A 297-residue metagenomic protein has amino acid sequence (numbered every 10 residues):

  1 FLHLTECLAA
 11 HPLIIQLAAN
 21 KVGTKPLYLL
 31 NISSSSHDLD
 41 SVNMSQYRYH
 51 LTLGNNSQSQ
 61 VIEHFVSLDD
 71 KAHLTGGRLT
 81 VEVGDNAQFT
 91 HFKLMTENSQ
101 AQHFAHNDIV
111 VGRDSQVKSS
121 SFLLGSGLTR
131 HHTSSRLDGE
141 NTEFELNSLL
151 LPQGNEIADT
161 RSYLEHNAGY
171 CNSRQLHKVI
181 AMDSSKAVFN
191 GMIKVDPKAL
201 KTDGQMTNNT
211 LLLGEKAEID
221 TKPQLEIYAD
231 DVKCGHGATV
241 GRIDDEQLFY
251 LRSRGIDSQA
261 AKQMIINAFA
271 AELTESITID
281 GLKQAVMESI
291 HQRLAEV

Functional and structural regions predicted by a protein language model:
F1-I256, I277-V297: Conserved beta-strand/loop scaffold segments within soluble protein domains that form the structured core and edges
Y250-E272: Extended amphipathic alpha-helical segments enriched in small hydrophobics
